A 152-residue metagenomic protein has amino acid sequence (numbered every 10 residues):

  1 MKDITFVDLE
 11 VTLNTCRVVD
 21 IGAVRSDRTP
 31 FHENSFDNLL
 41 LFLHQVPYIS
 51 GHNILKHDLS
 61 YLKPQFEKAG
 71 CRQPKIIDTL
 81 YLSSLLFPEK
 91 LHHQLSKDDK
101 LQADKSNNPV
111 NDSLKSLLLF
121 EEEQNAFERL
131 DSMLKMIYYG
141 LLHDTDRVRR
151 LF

Functional and structural regions predicted by a protein language model:
M1-F152: DEDD superfamily 3′-5′ metal-dependent exonuclease/proofreading module
